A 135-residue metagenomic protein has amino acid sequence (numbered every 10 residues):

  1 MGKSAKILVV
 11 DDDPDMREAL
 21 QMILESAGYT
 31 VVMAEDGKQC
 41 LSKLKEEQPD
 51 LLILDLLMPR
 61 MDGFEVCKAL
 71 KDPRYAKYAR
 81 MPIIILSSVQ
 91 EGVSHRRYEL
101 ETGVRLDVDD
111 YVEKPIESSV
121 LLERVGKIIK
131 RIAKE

Functional and structural regions predicted by a protein language model:
M1-K6, S119-E135: Non-catalytic signal-transmission and effector/linker regions of two-component phosphorelay proteins
E18-S26: Charged docking surfaces used in two-component/phosphorelay signaling
G28-E35, K43, V112: Short hydrophobic/Thr-rich beta-strand motif most characteristic of the beta2 strand and flanking loop of CheY-like
D36-Q39, D62-L70: Acidic catalytic/metal-coordinating carboxylates
E47-I53: Active-site beta3 strand of CheY-like receiver
D55, S87: Active-site residues of response regulator receiver
M58: Receiver (REC) domain active-site loop signature in two-component systems and cognate sites in sensor histidine kinases
E65, A79, Q90-D110, S119 (+1 more regions): Alpha4 helix (beta4-alpha4-beta5 surface) of REC/receiver domains from two-component response regulators
